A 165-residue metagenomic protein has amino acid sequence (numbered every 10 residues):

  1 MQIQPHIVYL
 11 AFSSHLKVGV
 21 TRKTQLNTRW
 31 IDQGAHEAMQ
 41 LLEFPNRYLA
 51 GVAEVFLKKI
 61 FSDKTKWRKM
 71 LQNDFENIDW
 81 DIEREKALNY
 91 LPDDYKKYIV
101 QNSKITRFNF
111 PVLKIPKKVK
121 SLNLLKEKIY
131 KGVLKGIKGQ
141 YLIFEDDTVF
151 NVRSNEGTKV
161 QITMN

Functional and structural regions predicted by a protein language model:
M1-N165: Non-catalytic accessory segments flanking enzymatic or RNA/DNA-binding domains
